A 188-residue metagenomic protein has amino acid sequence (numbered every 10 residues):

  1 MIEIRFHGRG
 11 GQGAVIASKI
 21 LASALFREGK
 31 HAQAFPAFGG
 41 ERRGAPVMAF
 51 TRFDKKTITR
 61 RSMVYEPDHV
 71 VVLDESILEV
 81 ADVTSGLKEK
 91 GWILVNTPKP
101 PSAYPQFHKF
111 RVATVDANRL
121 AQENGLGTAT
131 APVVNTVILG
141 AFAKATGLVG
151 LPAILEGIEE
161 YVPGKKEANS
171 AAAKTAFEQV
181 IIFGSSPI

Functional and structural regions predicted by a protein language model:
M1-I188: Active-site cofactor/cluster-binding pocket
